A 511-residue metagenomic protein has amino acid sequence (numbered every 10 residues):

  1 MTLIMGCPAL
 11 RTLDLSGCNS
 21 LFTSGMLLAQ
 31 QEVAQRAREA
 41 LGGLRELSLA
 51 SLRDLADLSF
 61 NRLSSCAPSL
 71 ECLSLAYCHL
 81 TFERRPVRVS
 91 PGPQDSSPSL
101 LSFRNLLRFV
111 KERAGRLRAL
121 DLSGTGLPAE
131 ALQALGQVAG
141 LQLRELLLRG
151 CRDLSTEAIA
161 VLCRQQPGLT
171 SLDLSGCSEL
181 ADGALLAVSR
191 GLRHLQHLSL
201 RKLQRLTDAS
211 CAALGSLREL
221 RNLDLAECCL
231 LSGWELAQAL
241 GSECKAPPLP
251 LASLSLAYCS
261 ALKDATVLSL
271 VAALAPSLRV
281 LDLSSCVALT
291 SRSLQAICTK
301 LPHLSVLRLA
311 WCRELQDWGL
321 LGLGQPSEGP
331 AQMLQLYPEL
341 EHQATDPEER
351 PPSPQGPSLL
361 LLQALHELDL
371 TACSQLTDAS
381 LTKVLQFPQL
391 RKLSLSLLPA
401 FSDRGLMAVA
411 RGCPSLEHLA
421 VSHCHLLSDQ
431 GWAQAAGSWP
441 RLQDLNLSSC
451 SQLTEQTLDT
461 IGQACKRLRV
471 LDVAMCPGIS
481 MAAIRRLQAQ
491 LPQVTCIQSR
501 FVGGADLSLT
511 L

Functional and structural regions predicted by a protein language model:
M1, N19-L28, R53-N61, H79-V87 (+16 more regions): Short, solvent-exposed loop/turn at the beta-strand->alpha-helix junction within individual leucine-rich repeat
M1-C7, N19-L21, L28-G42, S59-A67 (+19 more regions): Leucine-rich repeat
L10-T12, L21-F22, L55, L70-C72 (+26 more regions): Short loop/beta submotifs within extracellular cysteine-rich repeat domains
L13-S16, R45-A50, L73-L75, L120-L122 (+13 more regions): Conserved hydrophobic beta-strand positions in leucine-rich repeat
G43-R45, R118, P250-A252, M481 (+1 more regions): Alpha-helical solenoid repeats of the armadillo/HEAT superfamily in eukaryotic scaffolding/adaptor proteins
L47-L55, S59-L63, C78, F109 (+7 more regions): Extended amphipathic secondary-structure runs
C72-L75, E83-R84, S102-F103, V110 (+11 more regions): Eukaryotic alpha-helical scaffold "rod" segments
L442-S448, Q452-L511: C-terminal interaction modules of eukaryotic adaptor/scaffold proteins
